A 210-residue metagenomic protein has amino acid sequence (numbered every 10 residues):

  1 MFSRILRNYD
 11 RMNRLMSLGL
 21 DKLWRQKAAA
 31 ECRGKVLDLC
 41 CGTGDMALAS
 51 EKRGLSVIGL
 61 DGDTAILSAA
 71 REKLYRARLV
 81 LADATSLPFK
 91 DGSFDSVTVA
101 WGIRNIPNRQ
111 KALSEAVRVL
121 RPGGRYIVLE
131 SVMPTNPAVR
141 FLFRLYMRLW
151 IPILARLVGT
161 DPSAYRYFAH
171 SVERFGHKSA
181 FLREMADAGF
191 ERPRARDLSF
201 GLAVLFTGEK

Functional and structural regions predicted by a protein language model:
M1-R7, M147, V158: N-terminal, positively charged/glycine-rich alpha-helical extensions of SAM-dependent methyltransferases
S17-G34: Conserved alpha-helix/loop element of class I SAM-dependent methyltransferases that forms part of the SAM/SAH-binding
L37-S86: Class I SAM-dependent methyltransferase SAM/SAH-binding core
L60, L129-E184: C-terminal alpha-helical "lid/dimerization" subdomain adjacent to the S-adenosyl-L-methionine
T85-S96: A short acidic, Gly/Pro-enriched loop at the edge of an enzyme's catalytic core that lines a small-molecule cofactor
S96-R109: A short SAM/SAH-binding and catalytic strip from SAM-dependent methyltransferases
Q110-P122: A short glycine-rich, Lys/Arg-flanked "PGG" loop and its adjoining helix->strand segment in the class I
A188-K210: Core SAM-dependent methyltransferase catalytic element
